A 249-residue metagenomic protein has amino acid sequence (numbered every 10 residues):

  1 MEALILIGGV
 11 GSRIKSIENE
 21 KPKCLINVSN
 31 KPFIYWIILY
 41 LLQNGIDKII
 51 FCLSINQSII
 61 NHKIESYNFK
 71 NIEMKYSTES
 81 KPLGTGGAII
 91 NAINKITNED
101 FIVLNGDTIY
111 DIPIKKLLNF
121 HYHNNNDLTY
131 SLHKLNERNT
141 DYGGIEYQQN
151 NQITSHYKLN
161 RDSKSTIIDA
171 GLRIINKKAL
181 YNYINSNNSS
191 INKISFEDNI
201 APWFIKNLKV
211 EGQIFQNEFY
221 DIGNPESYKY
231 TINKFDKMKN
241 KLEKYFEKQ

Functional and structural regions predicted by a protein language model:
E2-I5, R13, N27, K31-N105 (+4 more regions): Conserved N-terminal catalytic core of the sugar/cofactor nucleotidyltransferase
G8, S54, H133-K134: Histidine-centered beta-alpha loop that forms part of the nucleotide-sugar donor binding/catalytic region in diverse
S16-N19: Conserved catalytic-core motifs of eukaryotic protein kinase domains, centered on the activation segment
I102, I109, K115-L118, Y122 (+2 more regions): Catalytic-core segments of class I nucleotidyltransferases/pyrophosphorylases that form NMP-activated intermediates
N124-K134: A short, conserved acidic/glycine-rich loop-to-beta-strand motif that forms the donor nucleotide-sugar/metal
E146-Q152: Short acidic-glycine loop/turn motifs at beta-strand connectors
